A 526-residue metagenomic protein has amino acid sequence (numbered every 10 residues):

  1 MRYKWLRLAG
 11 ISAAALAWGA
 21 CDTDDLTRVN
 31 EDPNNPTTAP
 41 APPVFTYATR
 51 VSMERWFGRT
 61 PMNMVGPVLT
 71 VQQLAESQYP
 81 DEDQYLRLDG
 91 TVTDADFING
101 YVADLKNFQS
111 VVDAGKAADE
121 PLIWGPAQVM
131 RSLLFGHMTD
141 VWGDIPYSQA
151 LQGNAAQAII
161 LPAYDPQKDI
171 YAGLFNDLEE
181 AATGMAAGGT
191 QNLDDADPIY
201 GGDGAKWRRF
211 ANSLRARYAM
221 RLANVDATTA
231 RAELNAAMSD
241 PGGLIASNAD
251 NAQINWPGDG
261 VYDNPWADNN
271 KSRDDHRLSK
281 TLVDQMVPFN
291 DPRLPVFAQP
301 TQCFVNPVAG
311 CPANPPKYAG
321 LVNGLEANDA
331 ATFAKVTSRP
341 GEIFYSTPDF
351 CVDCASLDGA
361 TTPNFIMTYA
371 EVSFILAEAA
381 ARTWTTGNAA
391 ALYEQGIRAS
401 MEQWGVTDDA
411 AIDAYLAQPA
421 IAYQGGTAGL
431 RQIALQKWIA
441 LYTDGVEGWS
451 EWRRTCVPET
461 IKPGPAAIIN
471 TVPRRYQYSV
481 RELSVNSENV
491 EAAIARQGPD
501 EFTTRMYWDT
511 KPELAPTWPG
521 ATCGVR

Functional and structural regions predicted by a protein language model:
M1-A9: Bacterial N-terminal signal peptides that target proteins for export
A15-W18: Bacterial Sec-type N-terminal signal peptides, specifically the leucine/valine-rich hydrophobic h-region
C21-D24, D94, P458-E459: Extracellular glycan-recognition regions
C21-V71, N99-V102, K106, S110 (+2 more regions): Membrane-proximal, proline-rich intrinsically disordered regions
A39, E76-M130, L134-V406, Q424-L430 (+1 more regions): Structured, solvent-exposed acidic/aromatic patches
L69-Q73, D194-K206, P315-L325, L416-A422 (+2 more regions): Amphipathic alpha-helical surface "interface" segments used for docking/oligomerization or membrane association within
S400-T522: Conserved SxxK-family serine transpeptidase/carboxypeptidase catalytic domain of penicillin-binding proteins
